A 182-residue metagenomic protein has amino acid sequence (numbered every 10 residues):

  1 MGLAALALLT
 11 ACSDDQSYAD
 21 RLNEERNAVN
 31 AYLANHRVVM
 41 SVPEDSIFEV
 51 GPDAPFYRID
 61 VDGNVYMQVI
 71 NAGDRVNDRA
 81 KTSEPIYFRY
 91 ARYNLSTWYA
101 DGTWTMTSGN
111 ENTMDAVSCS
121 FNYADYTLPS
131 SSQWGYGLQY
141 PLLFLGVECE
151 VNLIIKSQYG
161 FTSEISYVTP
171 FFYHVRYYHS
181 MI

Functional and structural regions predicted by a protein language model:
M1-C12: Sec-dependent bacterial lipoprotein signal peptides
C12-I182: Cross-family detector of peptidyl-prolyl cis-trans isomerase
